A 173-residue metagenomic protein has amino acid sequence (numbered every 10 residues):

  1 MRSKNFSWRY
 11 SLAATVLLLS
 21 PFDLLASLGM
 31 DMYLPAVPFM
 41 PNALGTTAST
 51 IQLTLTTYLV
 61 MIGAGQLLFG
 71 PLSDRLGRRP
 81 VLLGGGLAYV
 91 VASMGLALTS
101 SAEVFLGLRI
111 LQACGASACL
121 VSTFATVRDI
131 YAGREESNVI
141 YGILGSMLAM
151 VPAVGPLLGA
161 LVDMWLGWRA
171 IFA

Functional and structural regions predicted by a protein language model:
M1-S27: Cytosolic juxtamembrane N-terminal segment immediately preceding the first transmembrane helix of multi-pass
L12, A97-L108: Helix-loop junctions at membrane interfaces in 12-TM secondary transporters
D23, L55, L59, V139-A149 (+1 more regions): Small-residue-rich transmembrane alpha-helices and their cytosolic helix-loop interfaces in multi-pass secondary
S27, D31, A97, A113-V121 (+2 more regions): Small-residue-rich segments within alpha-helical transmembrane domains of MFS-like 12-TM solute carriers
T56-F69, F124: Central cavity-lining transmembrane alpha-helices of secondary-active solute carriers, predominantly the Major
A64-A102: Conserved MFS/SLC helix-loop-helix module at the cytosolic interface between two early adjacent transmembrane helices
V104, G142-A173: Helix-loop-helix hairpin linking two adjacent transmembrane segments in secondary transporters
L108-M147: Cytoplasmic helix-loop-helix junction between adjacent transmembrane helices in 12-TM secondary transporters
